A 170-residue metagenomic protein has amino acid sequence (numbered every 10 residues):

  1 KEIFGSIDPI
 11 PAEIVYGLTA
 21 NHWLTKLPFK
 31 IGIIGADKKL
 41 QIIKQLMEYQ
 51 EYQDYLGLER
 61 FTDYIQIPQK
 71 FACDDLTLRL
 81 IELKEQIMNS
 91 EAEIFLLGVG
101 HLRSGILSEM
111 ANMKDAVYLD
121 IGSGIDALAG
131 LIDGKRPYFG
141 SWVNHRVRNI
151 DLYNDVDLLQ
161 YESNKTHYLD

Functional and structural regions predicted by a protein language model:
K1-L58: Electropositive, gly/pro-rich neighborhoods at or near active sites that engage anionic ligands
I7-A12, K70-T77, L97: Short, flexible loop segments at the rims of nucleotide/cofactor-binding pockets, characterized by
K30, E93-I94: Structural motif
K30, F61, V117: Residues at the starts of beta-strands that form the adenosine-phosphate
I34-S90: Conserved nucleotide-cofactor-binding alpha/beta core module
A36-L40, L96-G105, I125-D126: Gly/Ser/Thr-rich loops at beta-strand to alpha-helix junctions that form or flank small-molecule/cofactor-binding
G105-D170: C-terminal functional extensions of proteins
